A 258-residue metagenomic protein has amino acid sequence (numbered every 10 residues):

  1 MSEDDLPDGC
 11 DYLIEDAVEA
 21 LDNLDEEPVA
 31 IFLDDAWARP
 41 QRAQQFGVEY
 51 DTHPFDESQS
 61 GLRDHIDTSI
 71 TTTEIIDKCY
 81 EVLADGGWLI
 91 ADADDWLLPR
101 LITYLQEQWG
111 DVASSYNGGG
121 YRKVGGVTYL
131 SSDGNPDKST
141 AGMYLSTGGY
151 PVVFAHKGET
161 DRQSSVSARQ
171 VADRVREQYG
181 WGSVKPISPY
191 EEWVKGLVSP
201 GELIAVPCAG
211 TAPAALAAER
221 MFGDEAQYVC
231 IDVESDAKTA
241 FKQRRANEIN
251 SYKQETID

Functional and structural regions predicted by a protein language model:
M1-D8, N247-D258: Haloarchaeal acidic low-complexity proteome signature biased toward cell-envelope/secretome components but also
S2-I231: Core catalytic lobe of class I
M221, R245-E248: The DNA-recognition helices of helix-turn-helix-type DNA-binding domains
E234: Conserved SAM/SAH-binding beta-strand->alpha-helix loop
F241-K242: Conserved SAM-binding loop
